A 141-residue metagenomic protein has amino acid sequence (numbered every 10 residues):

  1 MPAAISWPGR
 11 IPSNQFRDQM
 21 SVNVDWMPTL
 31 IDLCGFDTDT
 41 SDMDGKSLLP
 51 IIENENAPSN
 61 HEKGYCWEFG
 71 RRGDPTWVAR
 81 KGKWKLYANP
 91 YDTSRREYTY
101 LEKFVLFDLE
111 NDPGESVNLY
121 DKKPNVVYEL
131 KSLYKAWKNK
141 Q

Functional and structural regions predicted by a protein language model:
A4-S6: Short beta-strand-to-turn element immediately C-terminal to the catalytic PLP-Schiff-base lysine in fold type I
R10-Q15, Q19-M27, I31-L109, K140: C-terminal cap/loop subdomain of S1 sulfatases and analogous C-terminal strand-loop tails that border
T29, E115-N118: A general alpha-helix detector
D112: Intrinsically disordered, low-complexity polar regions and short flexible loop motifs
V117-N125: Active-site-proximal N-terminal segment of extracellular/periplasmic enzymes that hydrolyze or transfer
Y128: Substrate-binding clefts and catalytic carboxylate motifs of secreted carbohydrate-active enzymes
K131-Q141: Charge-dense polyanion-binding interfaces
